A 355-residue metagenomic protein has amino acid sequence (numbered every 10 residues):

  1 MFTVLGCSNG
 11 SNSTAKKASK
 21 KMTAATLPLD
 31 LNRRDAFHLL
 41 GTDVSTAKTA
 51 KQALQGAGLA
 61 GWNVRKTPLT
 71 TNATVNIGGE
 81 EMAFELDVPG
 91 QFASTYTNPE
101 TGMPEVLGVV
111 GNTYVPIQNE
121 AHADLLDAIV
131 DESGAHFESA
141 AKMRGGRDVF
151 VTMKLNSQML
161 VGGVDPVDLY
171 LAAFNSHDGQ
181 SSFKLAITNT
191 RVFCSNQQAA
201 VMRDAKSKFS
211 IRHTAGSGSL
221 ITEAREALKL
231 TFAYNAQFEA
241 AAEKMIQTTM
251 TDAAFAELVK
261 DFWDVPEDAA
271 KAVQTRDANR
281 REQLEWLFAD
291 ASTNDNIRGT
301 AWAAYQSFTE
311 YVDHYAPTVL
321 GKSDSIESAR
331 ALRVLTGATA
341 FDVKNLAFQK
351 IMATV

Functional and structural regions predicted by a protein language model:
F2-C7, K16-G78, N156-V355: Intrinsically disordered, low-complexity regions enriched in serine/threonine
Q52, H122, A141-M143, K184: Extended alpha-helical scaffold and adjacent linker segments that couple domains and build interaction/assembly
N72-Q91: An N-terminal amphipathic alpha-helical segment
L86-T113: A short, surface-exposed helix-loop junction/capping segment
L107-G108, A121, V161-G163: Acidic, serine/threonine- and proline-rich intrinsically disordered low-complexity regions
N112-H136: Amphipathic alpha-helical segments
D131-V161: Ser/Thr-rich, low-complexity intrinsically disordered terminal regions
